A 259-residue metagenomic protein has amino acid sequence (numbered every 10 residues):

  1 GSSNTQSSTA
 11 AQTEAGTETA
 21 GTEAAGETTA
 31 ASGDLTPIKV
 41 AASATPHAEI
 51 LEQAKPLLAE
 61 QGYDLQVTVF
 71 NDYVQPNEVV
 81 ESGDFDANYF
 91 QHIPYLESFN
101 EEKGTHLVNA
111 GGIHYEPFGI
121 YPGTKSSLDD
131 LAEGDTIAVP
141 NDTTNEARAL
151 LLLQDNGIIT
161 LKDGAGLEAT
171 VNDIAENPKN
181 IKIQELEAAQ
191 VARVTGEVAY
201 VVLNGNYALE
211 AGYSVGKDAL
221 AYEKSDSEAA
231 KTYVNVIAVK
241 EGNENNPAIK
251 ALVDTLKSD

Functional and structural regions predicted by a protein language model:
G1-P37: Short, low-complexity disordered leader/linker segments with a strong preference for bacterial N-terminal type II
G33-T45, Y63-V69, T136-I137: Short, well-ordered beta-strand elements
V67-E78, G166-R193: Short helix-initiation/N-cap motifs at beta->coil->alpha
Y73-G104, S126, E210-G212: Pocket-flanking alpha-helical
E81-Q91, D135, I158, K179-K182 (+1 more regions): Alpha-to-beta junction loops
S98-A110, K125, E197, V202 (+1 more regions): Ligand-binding "clamshell"
A110-I159: A conserved helix-loop-strand patch within extracytoplasmic ligand-binding domains of the periplasmic binding
P117-L128, Y233-N246: A bilobed periplasmic-binding-protein/Venus flytrap-type ligand-binding module shared by bacterial periplasmic
